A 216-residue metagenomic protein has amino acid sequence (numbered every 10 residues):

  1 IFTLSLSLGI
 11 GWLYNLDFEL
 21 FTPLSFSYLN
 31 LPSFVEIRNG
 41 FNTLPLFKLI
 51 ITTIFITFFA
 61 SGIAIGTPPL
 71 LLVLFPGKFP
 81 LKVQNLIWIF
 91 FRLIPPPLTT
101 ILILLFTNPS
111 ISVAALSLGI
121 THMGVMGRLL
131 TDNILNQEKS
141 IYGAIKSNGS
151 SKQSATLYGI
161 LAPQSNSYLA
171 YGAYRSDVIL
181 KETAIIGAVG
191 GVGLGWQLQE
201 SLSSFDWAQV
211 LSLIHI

Functional and structural regions predicted by a protein language model:
I1-G62, G66, L70, L74-V83: N-terminal, non-cleaved signal-anchor transmembrane helix
K48-A60, W88-R92, Q153, L157-A170 (+3 more regions): Alpha-helical transmembrane segments of multi-pass membrane proteins
L49, T53-S61, I87, L93-P97 (+6 more regions): Loop-to-transmembrane-helix entry motif
T57, S61-V73, G77, P97 (+5 more regions): Hydrophobic positions within alpha-helical transmembrane segments of bacterial inner-membrane proteins
P80-L81, V189-A208: Membrane-interfacial helix-loop-helix connectors in multipass membrane proteins
N85-G119: Generic hydrophobic transmembrane alpha-helix motif, especially the helices
P109-A162, N166-R175: Membrane-cytosol interface at the C-terminal ends of specific transmembrane alpha-helices in multi-pass membrane
I214-I216: Conserved small/polar residues in nucleotide/adenosyl-binding loops
